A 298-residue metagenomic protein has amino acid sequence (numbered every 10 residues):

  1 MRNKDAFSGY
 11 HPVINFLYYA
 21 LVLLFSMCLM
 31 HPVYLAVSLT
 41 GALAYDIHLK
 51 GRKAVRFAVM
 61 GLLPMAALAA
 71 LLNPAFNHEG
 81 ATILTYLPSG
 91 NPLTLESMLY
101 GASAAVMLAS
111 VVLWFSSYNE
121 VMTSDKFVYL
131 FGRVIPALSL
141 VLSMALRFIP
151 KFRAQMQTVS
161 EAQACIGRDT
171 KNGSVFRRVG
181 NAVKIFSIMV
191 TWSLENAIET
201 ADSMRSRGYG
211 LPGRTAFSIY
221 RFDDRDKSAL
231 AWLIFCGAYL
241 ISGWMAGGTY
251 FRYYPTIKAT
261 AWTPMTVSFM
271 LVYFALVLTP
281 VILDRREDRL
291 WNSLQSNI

Functional and structural regions predicted by a protein language model:
M1-Y19, H78-Y100, T260: Interfacial loop/helix-cap signal at membrane boundaries in integral membrane proteins
R2-I47, T158-I298: Transmembrane alpha-helix interface motif
M30, D46-K50, N73, N77: Short helix-loop boundary/capping segments at the starts of domains
P32, G51-K53, I135-L138: Membrane-helix interface segments
A36, G51-V59: Interfacial helix-loop-helix linkers and transmembrane-helix boundary segments in multi-pass membrane proteins
T40-K50, P64-A69: Alpha-helical transmembrane segments and their membrane-interface exit regions
A58-F176, R289-I298: Juxtamembrane/interface alpha-helical elements of multi-pass membrane proteins
